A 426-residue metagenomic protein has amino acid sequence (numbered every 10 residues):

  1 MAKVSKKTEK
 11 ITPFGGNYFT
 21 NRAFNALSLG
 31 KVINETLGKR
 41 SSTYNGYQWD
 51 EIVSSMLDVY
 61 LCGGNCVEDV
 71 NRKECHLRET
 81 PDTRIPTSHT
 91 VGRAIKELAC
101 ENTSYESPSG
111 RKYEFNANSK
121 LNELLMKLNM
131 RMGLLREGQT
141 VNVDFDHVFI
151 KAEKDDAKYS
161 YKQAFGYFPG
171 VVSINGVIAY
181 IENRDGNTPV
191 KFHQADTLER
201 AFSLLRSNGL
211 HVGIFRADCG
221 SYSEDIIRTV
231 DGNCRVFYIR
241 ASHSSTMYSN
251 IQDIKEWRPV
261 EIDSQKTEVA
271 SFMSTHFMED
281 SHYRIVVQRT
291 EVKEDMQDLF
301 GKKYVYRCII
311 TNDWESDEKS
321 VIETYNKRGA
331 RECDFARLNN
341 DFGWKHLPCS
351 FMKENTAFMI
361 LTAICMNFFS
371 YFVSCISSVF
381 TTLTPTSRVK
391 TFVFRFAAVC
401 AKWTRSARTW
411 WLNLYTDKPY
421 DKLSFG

Functional and structural regions predicted by a protein language model:
M1-I11, G15, V32-G426: Anion-binding and metal-coordination hotspots
F14-V32: Conserved oxyanion/phosphate-binding beta-strand-loop segments in alpha/beta enzyme cores
